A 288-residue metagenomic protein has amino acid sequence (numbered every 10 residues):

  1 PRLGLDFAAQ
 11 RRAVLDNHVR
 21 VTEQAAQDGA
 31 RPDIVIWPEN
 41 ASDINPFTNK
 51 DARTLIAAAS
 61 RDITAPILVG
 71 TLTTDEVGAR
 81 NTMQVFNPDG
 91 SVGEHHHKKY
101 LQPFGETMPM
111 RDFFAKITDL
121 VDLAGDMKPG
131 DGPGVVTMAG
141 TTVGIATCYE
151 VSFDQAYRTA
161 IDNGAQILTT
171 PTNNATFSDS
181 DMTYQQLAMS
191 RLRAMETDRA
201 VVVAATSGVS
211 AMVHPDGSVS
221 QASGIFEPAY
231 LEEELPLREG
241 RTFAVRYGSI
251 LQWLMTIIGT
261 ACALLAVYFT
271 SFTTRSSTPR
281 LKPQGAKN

Functional and structural regions predicted by a protein language model:
P1-N288: Enzyme catalytic cores with a strong preference for nitrogen-chemistry domains
